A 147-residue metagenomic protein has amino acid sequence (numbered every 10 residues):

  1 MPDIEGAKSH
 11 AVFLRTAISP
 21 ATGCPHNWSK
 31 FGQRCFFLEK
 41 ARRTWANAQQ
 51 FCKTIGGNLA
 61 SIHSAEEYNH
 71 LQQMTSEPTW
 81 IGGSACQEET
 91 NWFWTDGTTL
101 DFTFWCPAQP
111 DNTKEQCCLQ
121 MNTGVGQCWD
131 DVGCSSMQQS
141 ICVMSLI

Functional and structural regions predicted by a protein language model:
M1-I147: Extracellular, disulfide-bonded carbohydrate-recognition/adhesion ectodomains, dominated by C-type lectin-like domains
